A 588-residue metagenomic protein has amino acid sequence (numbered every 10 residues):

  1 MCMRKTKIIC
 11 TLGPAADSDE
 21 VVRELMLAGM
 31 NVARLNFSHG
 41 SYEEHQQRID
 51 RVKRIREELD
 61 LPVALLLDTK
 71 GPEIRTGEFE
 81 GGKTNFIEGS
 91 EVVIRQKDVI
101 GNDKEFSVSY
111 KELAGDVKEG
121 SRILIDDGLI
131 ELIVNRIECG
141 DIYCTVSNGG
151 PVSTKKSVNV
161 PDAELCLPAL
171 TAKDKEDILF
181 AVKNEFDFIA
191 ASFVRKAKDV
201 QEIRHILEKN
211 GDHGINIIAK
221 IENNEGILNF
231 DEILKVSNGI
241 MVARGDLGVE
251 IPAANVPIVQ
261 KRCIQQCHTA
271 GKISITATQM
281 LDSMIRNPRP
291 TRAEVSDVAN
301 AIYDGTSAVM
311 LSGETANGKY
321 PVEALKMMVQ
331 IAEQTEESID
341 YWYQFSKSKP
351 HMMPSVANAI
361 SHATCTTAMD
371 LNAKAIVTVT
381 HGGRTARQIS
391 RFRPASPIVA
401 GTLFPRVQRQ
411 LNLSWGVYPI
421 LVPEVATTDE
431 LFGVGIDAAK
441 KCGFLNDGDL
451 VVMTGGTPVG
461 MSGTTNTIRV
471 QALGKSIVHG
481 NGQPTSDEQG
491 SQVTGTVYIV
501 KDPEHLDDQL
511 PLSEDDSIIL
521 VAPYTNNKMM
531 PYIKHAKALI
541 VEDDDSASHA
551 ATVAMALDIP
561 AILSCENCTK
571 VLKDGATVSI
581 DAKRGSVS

Functional and structural regions predicted by a protein language model:
M1-D19, M26, S41-Q46, D50 (+12 more regions): Expand to "…catalyze enediolate/carbanion chemistry for C-C bond making/breaking, isomerization, decarboxylation
C2-C10, D60-L66, S153-L167, L207-I221 (+4 more regions): Short beta-strand/loop segments at the ligand-binding rim of alpha/beta enzyme cores
T6-L12, A33-L35, L65-L67, I189-A191 (+8 more regions): Hydrophobic faces of well-ordered beta-strands that scaffold small-molecule active sites in alpha/beta enzyme cores
C10-A15, E44, P168-T278, M284-V295 (+1 more regions): Conserved alpha/beta-domain cores
L27-V32, K183-D187, L207-G211, K235-I240 (+7 more regions): Glycine-enriched alpha-helix->loop->beta-strand junction motifs that scaffold or abut catalytic
A33-R51, E138, F186-D199, L247-P252 (+1 more regions): Glycine-rich, proline-tolerant flexible connector loops at the mouths of alpha/beta enzymes
P72-T171, A438, F444-L506, T525 (+2 more regions): Acidic, glycine-rich flexible loop/linker segments
S90-E91, I264, H268, I273-I275 (+10 more regions): ATP-dependent carboxylate/acyl-activation modules
